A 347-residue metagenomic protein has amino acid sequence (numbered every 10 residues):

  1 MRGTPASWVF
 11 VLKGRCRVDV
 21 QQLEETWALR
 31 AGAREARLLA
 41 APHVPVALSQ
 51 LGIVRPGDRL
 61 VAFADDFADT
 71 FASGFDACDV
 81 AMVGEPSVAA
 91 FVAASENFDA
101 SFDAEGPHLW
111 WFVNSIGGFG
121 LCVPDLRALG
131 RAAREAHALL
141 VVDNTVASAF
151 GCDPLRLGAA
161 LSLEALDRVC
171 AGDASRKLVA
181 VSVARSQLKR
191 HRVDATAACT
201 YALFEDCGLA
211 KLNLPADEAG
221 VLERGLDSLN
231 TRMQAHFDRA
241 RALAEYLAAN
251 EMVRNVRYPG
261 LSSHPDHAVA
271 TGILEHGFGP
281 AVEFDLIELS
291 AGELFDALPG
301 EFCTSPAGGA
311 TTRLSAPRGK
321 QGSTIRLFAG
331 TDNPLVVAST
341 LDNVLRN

Functional and structural regions predicted by a protein language model:
M1-V18, S323-G330: N-terminal "arm"/small-domain region of PLP-dependent enzymes with the aminotransferase-like
R17, M233-F237, P334-L335: Generic detection of long, well-ordered alpha-helical segments
T26-M252, S263: Conserved PLP-enzyme active-site core in the AAT-like
G130, D342-L345: A structural alpha-helix within SAM-dependent methyltransferase catalytic domains
S182, L345-R346: Short, hydrophobic alpha-helical segments
A248, M252-N343: Conserved C-terminal alpha-helix-loop-beta "cap" of PLP-dependent enzymes that closes/shapes the active-site mouth
